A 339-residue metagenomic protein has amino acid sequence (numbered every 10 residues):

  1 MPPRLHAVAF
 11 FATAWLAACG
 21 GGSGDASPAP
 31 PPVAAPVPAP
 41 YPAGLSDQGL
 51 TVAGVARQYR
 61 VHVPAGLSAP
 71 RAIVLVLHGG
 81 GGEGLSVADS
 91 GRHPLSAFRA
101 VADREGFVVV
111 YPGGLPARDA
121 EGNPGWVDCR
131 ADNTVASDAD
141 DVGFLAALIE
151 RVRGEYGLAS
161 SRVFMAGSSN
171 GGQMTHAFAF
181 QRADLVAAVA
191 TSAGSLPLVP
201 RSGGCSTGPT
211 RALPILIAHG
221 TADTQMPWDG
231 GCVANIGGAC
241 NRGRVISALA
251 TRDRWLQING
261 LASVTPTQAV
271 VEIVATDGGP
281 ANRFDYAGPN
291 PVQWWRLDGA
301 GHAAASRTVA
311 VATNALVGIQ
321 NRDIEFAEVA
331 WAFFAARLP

Functional and structural regions predicted by a protein language model:
M1-V8: Bacterial N-terminal signal peptides that target proteins for export
V8-A17: Bacterial N-terminal signal peptides
C19-I73, H93-S96, V101-F107, S137 (+7 more regions): A domain-start/cap signature at the N-terminus of enzymes
Y41, L50-V63, L67-F164, Q173-Q181 (+2 more regions): Serine-hydrolase catalytic machinery in alpha/beta-hydrolase-like enzymes
A56, R252, L256-P339: Alpha/beta-hydrolase-fold serine-hydrolase catalytic core, especially in secreted/extracellular enzymes
L75, V110, A190, L216-A218 (+1 more regions): Hydrophobic/aromatic beta-strand patches that form the interior of the parallel beta-sheet core in alpha/beta enzyme
A131-A139, G237-I246, L316-N321: A short acidic, glycine-rich active-site loop that binds or catalyzes chemistry on phosphate/adenosine moieties
A187-T267, V271-D277, F284-G288, G299: The feature captures the conserved acid-bearing segment of alpha/beta-hydrolase catalytic domains
